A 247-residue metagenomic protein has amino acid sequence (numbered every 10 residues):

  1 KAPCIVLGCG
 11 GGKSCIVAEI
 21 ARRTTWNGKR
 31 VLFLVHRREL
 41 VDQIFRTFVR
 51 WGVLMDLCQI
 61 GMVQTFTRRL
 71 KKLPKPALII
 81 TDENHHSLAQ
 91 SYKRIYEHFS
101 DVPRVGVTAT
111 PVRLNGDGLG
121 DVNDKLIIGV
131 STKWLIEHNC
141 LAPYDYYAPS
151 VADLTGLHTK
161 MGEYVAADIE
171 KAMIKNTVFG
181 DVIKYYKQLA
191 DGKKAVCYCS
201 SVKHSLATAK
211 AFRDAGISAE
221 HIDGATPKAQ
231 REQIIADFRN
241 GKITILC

Functional and structural regions predicted by a protein language model:
A2-I20, Y198, I222: Walker A/P-loop
S14, R30-V41, E170-A215: Conserved strand-helix element at the start of the C-terminal RecA-like helicase core
T25-N27, V31, R38-D56: Conserved helix-turn-beta segment of the N-terminal RecA-like "Helicase ATP-binding" lobe in SF1/SF2 helicases
V35-L40, G61-R69, H86-A89, C199-K203 (+1 more regions): Conserved helicase motor
D42-R46, V196, L206-A211, I217-C247: Conserved helicase ATPase core of P-loop NTP-dependent helicases/translocases
D56-R69, F238-C247: Conserved two-lobed SF2 helicase motor
H86-Y147: Post-DEXD/H (motif II) to motif III coupling segment of the RecA-like Helicase ATP-binding lobe
L126-C199: Conserved interdomain linker/interface between the two RecA-like ATPase lobes of SF2 helicase motors
